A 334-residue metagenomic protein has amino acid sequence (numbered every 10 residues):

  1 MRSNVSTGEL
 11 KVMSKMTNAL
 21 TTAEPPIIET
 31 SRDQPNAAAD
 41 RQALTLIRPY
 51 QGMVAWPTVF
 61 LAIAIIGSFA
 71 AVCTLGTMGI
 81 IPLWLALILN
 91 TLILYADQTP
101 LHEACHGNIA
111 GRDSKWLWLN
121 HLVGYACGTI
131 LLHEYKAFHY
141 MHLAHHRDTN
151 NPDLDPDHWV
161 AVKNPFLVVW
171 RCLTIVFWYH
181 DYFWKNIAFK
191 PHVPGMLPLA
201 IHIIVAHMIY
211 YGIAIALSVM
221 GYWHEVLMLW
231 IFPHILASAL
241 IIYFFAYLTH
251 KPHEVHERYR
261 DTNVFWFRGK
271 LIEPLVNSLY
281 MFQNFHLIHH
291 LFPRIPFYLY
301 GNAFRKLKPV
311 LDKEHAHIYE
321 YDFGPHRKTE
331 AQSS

Functional and structural regions predicted by a protein language model:
R2-T91, P100, Y125-F232, R294-S334: Non-catalytic, topology-defining segments of multipass membrane proteins
M78-W84, G111-L119, Y222-H224, I272-P274: Membrane-helix interface segments
T91-I93, W223, A239-I241, S278-Y280 (+1 more regions): Short hydrophobic "helix-edge" motifs at membrane interfaces and signal-peptide entry regions
L92-A104, E134, F232-R258: Transmembrane alpha-helical segments that form the membrane-embedded catalytic/substrate-channel core of multi-pass
Q98-G107, F138-N150, F245-H253, L279-I295: Histidine-centered catalytic micro-motifs
G107-L132, D153-L167, E257-I272: Juxtamembrane helix-capping/reentrant segments at transmembrane boundaries
K190-H192, R260-S278, F282-F285: Active-site-proximal inter-transmembrane loops
